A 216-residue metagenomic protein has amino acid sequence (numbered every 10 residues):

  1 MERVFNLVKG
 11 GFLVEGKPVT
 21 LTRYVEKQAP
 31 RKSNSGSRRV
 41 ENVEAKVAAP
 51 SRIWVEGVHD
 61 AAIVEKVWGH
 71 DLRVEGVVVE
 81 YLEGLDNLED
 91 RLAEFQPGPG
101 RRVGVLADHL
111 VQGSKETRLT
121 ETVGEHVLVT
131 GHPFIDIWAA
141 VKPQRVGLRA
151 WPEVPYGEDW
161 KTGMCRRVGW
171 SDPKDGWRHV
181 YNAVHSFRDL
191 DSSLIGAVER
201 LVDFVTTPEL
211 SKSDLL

Functional and structural regions predicted by a protein language model:
E2-L216: Acidic, divalent-metal-binding catalytic cores of TOPRIM and closely related two-metal-ion phosphodiester/pyrophosphate
